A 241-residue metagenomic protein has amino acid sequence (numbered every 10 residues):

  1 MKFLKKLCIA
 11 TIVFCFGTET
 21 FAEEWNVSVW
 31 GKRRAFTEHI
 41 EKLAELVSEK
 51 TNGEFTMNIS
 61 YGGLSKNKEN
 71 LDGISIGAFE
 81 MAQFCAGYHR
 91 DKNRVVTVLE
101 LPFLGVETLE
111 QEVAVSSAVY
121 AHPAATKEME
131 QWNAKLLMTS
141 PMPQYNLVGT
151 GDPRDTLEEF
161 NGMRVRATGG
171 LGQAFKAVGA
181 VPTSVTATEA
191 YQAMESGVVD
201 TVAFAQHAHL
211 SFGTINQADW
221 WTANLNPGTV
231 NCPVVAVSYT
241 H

Functional and structural regions predicted by a protein language model:
M1-C8: Bacterial N-terminal signal peptides that target proteins for export
I9-A10, T20: Cleavable N-terminal signal peptides
F16-A22: Sec/Tat signal peptide C-region and signal peptidase I cleavage site
A22-E112, A125-H241: N-terminal secretory/targeting leader peptides
